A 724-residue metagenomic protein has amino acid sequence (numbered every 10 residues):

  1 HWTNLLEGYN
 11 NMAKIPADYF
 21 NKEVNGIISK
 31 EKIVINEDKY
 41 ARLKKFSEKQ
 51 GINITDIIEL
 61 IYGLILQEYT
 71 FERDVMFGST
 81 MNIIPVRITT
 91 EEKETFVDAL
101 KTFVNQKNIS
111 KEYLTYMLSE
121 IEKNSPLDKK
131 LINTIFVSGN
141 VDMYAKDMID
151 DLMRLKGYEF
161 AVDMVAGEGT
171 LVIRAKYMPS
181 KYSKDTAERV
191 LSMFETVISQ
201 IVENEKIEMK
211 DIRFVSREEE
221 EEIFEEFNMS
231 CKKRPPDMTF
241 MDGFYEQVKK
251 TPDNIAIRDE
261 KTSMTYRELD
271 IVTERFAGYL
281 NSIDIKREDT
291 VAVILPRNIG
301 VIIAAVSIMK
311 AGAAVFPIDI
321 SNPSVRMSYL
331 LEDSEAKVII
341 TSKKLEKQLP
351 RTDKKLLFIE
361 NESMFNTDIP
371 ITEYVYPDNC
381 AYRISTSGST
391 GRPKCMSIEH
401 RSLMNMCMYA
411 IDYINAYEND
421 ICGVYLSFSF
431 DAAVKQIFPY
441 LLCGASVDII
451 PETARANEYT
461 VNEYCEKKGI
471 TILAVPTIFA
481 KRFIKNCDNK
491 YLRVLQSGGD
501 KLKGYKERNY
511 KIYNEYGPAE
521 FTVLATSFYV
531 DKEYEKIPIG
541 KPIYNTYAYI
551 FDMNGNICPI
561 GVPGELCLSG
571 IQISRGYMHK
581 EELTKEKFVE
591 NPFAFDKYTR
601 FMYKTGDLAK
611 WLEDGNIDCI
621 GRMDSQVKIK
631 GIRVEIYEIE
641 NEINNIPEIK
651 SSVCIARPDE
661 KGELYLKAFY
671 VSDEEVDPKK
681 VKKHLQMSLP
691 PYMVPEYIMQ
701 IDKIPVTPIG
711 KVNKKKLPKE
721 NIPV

Functional and structural regions predicted by a protein language model:
H1-S29, L114, S138-N140, F227 (+5 more regions): Short amphipathic alpha-helices and their capping loops
H1-W2, N25, S29, F46-E59 (+15 more regions): His-Asp-centered acyl/peptidyl-transfer active-site segments
G26-K45, T95-K101, D151-G169, S192 (+6 more regions): AMP-binding/adenylate-forming domain of the ANL superfamily
T55, R73-S79, E91-A99, L152-F214 (+3 more regions): Extended, hydrophobic beta-loop-alpha segments that form or line the acyl/peptidyl-thioester binding and transfer paths
G63, R383-M396, A519: Conserved adenylation A10 loop of the ANL superfamily
M117, I339-R351, K355-E373, L403 (+2 more regions): AMP-dependent adenylate-forming
K394-I421, D431-T471, F528: Conserved AMP-binding/adenylation subdomain of ANL enzymes
L442-A445, K468-A474, A480-P538, Y547: Gly/Ser/Thr-rich phosphate-binding loop
